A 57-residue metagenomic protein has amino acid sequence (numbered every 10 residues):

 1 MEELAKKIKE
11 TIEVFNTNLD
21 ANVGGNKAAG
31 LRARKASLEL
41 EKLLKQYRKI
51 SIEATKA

Functional and structural regions predicted by a protein language model:
E2-T17, V23-G24, S37-L38, K42-K45 (+1 more regions): N-terminal intrinsically disordered, cationic/polar leader segments that include organellar targeting peptides
G30-K35: Short, charged, amphipathic alpha-helical segments
